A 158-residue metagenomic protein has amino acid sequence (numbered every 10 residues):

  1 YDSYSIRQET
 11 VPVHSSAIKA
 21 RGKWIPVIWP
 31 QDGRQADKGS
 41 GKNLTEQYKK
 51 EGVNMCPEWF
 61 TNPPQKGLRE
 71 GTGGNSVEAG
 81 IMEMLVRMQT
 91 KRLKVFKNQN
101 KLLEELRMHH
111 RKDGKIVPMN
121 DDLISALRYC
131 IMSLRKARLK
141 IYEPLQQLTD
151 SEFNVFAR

Functional and structural regions predicted by a protein language model:
Y1-P118, A137-I141, Q147, V155-R158: Mg2+-dependent endonuclease catalytic cores in nucleic-acid-processing enzymes, primarily RNase H-like
C130-R138: Short, hydrophobic alpha-helical segments
